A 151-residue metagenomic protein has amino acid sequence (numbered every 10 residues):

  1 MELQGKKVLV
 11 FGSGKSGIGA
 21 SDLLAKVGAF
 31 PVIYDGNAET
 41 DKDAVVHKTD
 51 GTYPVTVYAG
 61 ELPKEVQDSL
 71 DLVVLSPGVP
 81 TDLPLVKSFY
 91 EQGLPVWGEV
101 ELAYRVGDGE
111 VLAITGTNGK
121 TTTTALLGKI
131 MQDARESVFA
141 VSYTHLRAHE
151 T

Functional and structural regions predicted by a protein language model:
Q4-K6, D108: Phosphate-coordination loops involved in phosphoryl transfer and adenosine-cofactor binding
K7, D71-L72: Structural motif
K7, F30, S137: Residues at the starts of beta-strands that form the adenosine-phosphate
L9-G19: Glycine-rich adenosine-cofactor-binding loop
L23-K26, K64-D68, P77-R147: Phosphate-binding loop of NTP-binding sites
F30-V45: NAD(P)-binding Rossmann-fold cofactor-contacting core
A44-Y53: Short, conserved SAM-binding/catalytic segment of Class I S-adenosyl-L-methionine-dependent methyltransferases
Y53-K64: Glycine-rich, highly charged phosphate/nucleotide-binding loops
